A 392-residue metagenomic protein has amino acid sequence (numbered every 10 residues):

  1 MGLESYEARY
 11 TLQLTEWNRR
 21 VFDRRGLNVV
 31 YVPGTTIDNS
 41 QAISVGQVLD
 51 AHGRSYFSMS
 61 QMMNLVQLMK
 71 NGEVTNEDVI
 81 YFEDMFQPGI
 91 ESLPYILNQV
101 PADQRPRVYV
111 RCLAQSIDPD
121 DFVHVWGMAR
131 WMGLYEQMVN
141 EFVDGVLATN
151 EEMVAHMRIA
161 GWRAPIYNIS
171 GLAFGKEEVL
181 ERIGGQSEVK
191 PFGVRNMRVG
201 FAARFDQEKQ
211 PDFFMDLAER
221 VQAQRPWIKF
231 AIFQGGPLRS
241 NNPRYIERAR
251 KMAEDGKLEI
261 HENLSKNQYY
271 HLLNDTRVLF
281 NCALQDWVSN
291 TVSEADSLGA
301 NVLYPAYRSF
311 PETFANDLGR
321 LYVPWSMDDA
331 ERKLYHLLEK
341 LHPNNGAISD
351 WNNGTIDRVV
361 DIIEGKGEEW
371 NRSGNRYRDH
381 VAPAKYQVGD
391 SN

Functional and structural regions predicted by a protein language model:
M1-S92: N-terminal pre-catalytic "stem/leader" segment of glycosyltransferase-like enzymes
S60, P324-G389: A charged, aromatic-enriched C-terminal amphipathic alpha-helix characteristic of glycosyltransferases across folds
V125-V146: Membrane-proximal helix-turn-helix segments that form the acceptor-binding/catalytic region of lipid-linked
E141-K190, V194: Donor nucleotide-sugar binding/catalytic pocket of nucleotide-sugar-dependent glycosyltransferases
E188-Q222, A231: Conserved donor-binding/catalytic core segment of Leloir-type glycosyltransferases
K229-I246, E262: Glycosyltransferase donor-sugar binding loop
P243-N267: Nucleotide-activated donor-binding/catalytic signature segment of Leloir-type glycosyltransferases, i.e., the conserved
A283-Q285: Aromatic "clamp/platform" in nucleotide-sugar-dependent glycosyltransferases that forms part of the donor/acceptor
